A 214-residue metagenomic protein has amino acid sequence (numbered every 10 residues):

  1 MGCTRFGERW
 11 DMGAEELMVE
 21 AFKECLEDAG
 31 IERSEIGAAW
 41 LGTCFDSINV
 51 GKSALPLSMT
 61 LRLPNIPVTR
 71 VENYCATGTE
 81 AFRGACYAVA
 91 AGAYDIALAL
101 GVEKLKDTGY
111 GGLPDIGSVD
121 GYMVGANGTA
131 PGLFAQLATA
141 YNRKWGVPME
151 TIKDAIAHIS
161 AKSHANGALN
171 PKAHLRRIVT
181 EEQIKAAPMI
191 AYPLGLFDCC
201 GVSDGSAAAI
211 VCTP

Functional and structural regions predicted by a protein language model:
M1-W10: Generic N-terminal amphipathic, Lys/Arg-enriched alpha-helix
W10-A29: Short catalytic helix/loop segments, enriched in acidic residues and glycine and frequently bearing histidine
D11, V50-G51, F82-R83: Conserved strand-to-helix beginnings and helix N-cap segments that scaffold or border functional pockets
A29, E35-A38: Generic N-terminal targeting/processing segments that precede catalytic cores or assembly contacts
I31-R33, M59, L63-P214: Acyl-thioester C-C bond-transforming condensing/cleaving domain
A38-C44, R70-E72: Short glycine-rich or small-residue beta-strand-to-loop segments that form or flank ligand, phosphate, metal/Fe-S
C44-S47, E103-L105: Short glycine-enriched loops at secondary-structure junctions
F45-P56: A structural motif shared across PLP-dependent enzymes of the aminotransferase-like
